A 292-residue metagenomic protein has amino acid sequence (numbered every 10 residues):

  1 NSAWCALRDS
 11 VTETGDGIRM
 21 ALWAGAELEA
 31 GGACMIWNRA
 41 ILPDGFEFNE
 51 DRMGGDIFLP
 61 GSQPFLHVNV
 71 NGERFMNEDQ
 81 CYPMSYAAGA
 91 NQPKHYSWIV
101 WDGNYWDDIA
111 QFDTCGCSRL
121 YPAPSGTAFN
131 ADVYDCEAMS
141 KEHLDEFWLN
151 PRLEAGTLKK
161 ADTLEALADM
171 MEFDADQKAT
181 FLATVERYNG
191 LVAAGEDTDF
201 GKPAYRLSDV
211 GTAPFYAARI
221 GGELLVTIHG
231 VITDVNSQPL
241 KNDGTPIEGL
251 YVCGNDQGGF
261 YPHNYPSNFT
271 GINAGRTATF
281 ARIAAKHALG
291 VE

Functional and structural regions predicted by a protein language model:
N1-D44, Y86, N268, A274-I283: Glycine-rich loop(s) and the adjacent beta-strand/alpha-helix scaffold that form part
S2-A6, F48-M53, L149-R152, N264-N273: Short beta-alpha connecting loops at secondary-structure transitions that line or flank enzyme active sites
R8-S10, M53-L59, G89-A90, I220-E223 (+1 more regions): Short Gly/Pro-enriched turn/cap motifs at secondary-structure boundaries
I18, A24-F173: An anion/pyrophosphate-binding glycine-rich loop and adjacent beta-alpha core in soluble alpha-beta enzymes
W37-I41, P83-Y86, G222-V226, D256-A274: Glycine-rich phosphate/pyrophosphate-binding beta-alpha loops
V70-N71, V235, N242, T279: Short, ordered coil/turn segments that flank beta-strands lining enzyme active or ligand-binding pockets
T163-A166, M170, D174-N264: A glycine-rich dinucleotide-binding beta-alpha-beta segment and adjacent secondary-structure elements that constitute
